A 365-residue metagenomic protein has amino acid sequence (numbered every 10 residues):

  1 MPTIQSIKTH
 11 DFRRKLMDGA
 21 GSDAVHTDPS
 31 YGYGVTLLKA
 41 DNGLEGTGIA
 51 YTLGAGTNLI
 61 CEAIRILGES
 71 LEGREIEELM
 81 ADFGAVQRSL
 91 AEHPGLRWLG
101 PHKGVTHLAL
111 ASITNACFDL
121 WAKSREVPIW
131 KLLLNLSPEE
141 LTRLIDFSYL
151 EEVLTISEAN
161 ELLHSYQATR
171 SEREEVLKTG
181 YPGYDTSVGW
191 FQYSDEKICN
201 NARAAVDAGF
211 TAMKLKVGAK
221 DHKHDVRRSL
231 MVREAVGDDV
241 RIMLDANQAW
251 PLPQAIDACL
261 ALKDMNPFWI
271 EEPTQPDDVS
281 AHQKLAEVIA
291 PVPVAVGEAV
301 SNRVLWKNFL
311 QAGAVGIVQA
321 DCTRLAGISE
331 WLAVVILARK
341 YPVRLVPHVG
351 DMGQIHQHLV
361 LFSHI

Functional and structural regions predicted by a protein language model:
P2-I242, N247-I256, L260-D264: N-terminal capping/lid subdomain adjacent to the active-site entrance of alpha/beta enzymes
P2-R14, Y33, S329, A333-V334 (+1 more regions): Flexible C-terminal active-site loop/helix
G73, V127, V292, V343 (+1 more regions): Short glycine/serine/threonine/alanine-rich loop segments
L215-D351: Catalytic core of soluble alpha/beta enzymes
